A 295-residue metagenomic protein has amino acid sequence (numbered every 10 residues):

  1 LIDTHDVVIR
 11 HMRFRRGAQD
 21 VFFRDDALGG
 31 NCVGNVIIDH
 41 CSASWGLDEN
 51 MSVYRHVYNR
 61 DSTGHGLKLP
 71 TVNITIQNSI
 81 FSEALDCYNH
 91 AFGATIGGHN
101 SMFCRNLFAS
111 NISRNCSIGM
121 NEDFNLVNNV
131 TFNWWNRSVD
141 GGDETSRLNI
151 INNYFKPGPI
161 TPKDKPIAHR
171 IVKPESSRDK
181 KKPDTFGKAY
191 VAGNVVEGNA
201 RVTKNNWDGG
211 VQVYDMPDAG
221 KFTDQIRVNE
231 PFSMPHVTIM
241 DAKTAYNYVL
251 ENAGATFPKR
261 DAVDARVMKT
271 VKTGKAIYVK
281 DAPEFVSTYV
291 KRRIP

Functional and structural regions predicted by a protein language model:
L1-I2: Blade-loop segments of beta-propeller domains
H5-R16, G34-D48, H56-D86, A91-N115 (+3 more regions): Right-handed parallel beta-helix
R24-A27: Catalytic micro-motifs at enzyme active sites that drive phosphoryl/nucleotidyl and oxygen chemistry
G30-N31: Helix-rich interaction surfaces within compact, conserved domain-sized segments that mediate assembly or partner
M120, N125-A276, S287: Extracellular beta-rich repeat passengers
K280-P295: A cross-kingdom feature that marks long, compositionally biased intrinsically disordered regions
